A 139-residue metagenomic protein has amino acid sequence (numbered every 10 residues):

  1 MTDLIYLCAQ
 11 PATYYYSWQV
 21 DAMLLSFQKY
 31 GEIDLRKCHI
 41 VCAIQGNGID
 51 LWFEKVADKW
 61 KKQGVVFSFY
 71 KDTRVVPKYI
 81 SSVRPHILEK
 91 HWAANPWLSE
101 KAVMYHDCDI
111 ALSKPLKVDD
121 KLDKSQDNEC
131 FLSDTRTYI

Functional and structural regions predicted by a protein language model:
M1-I80, A93-S99: N-terminal anchoring/stem segment of glycosyltransferases
C8, K29, F69-D72, M104-D107 (+1 more regions): Intrinsically disordered, low-complexity regions enriched in small/polar residues
S82-Y138: GT-A fold catalytic core of metal-dependent nucleotide-sugar glycosyltransferases, centered on the diacidic
